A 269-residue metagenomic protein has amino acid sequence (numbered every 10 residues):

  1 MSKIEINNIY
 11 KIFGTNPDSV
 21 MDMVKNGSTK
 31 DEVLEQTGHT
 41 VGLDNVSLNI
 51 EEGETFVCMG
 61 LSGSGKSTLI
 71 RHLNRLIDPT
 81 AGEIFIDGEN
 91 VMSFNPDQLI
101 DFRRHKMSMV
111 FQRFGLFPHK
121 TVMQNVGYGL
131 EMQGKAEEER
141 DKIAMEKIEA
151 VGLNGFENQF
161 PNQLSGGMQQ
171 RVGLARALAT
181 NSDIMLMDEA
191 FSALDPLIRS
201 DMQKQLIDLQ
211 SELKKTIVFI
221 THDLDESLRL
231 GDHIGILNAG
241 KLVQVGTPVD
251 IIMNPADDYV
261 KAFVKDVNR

Functional and structural regions predicted by a protein language model:
D22-E32, E89-N90, E131, E138-G155: Conserved ABC ATPase "signature" region
N74: Helix-to-loop junction immediately C-terminal to a conserved catalytic motif
G82-N90: Conserved ABC transporter NBD signature motif
F160-L164, M168: Conserved ABC ATPase signature
A179-D183: A short, proline-enriched helix->beta-strand linker immediately N-terminal to the Walker B motif in ABC-type P-loop
V245-G246, N254: ABC ATPase "signature
